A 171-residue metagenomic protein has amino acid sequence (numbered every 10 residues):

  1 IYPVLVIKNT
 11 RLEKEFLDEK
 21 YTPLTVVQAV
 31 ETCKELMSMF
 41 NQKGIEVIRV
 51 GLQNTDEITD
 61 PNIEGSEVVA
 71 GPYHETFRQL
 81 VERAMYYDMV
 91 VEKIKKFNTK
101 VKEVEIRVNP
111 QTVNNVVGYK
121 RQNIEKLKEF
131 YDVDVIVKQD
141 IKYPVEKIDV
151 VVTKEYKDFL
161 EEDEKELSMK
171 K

Functional and structural regions predicted by a protein language model:
I1-D18, T25-D56, F97: Conserved C-terminal portion of the radical SAM core fold that forms the substrate/S-adenosylmethionine-binding
D18-K20, N62: A generic membrane alpha-helix/interface feature
K20-Q28, E82, Y119: Alpha-helix N-cap and loop-to-helix initiation/capping positions
T22-K34, L160-K170: Short, basic, helix/turn surface patches
E57-K171: Radical SAM enzyme core and accessory elements
